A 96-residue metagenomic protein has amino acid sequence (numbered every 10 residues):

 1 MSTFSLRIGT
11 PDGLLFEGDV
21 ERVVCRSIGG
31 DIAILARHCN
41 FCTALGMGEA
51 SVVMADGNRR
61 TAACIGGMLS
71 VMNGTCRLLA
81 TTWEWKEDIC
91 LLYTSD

Functional and structural regions predicted by a protein language model:
M1-S5: N-terminal export/targeting signal detector
G9-L91: Compact, glycine-rich, soluble single-domain proteins
Y93-D96: Conserved small/polar residues in nucleotide/adenosyl-binding loops
